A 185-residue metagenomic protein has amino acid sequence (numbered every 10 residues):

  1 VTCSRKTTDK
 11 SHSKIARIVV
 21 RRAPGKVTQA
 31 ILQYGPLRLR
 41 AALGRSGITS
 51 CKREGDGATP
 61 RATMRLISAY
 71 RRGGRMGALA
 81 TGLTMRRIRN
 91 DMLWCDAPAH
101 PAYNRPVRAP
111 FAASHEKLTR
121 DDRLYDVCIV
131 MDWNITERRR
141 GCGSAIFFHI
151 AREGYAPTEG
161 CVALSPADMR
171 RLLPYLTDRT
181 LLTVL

Functional and structural regions predicted by a protein language model:
V1-T158, A167-L181, L185: Cell wall/extracellular polymer interaction/catalysis modules
C161: Short cysteine clusters
L164: A conserved hydrophobic position in a structured secondary element of the catalytic/binding core that shapes
